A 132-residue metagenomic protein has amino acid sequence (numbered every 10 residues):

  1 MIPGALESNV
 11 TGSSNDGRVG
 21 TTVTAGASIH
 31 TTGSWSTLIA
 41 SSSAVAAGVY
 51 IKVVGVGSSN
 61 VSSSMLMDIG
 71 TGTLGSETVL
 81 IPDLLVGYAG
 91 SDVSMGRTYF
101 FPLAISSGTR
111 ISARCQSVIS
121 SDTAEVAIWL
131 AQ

Functional and structural regions predicted by a protein language model:
M1-Q132: Beta-strand-centric surfaces of beta-sandwich/beta-rich domains
